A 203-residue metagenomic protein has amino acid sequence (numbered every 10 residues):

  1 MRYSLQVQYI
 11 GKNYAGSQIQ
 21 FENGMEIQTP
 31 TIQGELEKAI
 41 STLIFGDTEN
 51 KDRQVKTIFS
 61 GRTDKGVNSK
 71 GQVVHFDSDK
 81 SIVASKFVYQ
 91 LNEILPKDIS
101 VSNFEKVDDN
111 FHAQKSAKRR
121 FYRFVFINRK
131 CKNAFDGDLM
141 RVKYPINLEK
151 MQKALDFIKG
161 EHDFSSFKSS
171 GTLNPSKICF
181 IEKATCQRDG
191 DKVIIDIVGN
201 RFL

Functional and structural regions predicted by a protein language model:
M1-L203: Structured-RNA-binding interfaces characteristic of tRNA pseudouridine synthases
